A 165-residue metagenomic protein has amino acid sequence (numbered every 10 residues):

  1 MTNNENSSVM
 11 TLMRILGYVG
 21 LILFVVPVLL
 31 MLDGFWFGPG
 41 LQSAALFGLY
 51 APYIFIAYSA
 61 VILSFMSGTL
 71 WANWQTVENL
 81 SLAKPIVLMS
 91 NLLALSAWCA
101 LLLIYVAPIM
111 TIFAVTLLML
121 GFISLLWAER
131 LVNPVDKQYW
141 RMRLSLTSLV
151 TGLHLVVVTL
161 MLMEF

Functional and structural regions predicted by a protein language model:
T2-T76: Selected alpha-helical membrane-embedding segments in polytopic membrane proteins
E5-V9, W74-A83, P134-Y139: Membrane-interface helix-boundary motifs at transmembrane edges
G20-V25, M89-W98, T147, T151: Core segments of transmembrane alpha-helices that mediate helix-helix packing or line hydrophobic substrate/ligand
V25-L32, A97-Y105, T151-F165: Hydrophobic alpha-helical transmembrane segments in multi-pass integral membrane proteins
A72-C99: Helix-adjacent hinge/juxtasegments
L101-S124: Transmembrane helix-loop-helix
M119-V135: Transmembrane alpha-helical segments of integral membrane proteins
R130-F165: Terminal transmembrane helical module of multi-pass membrane proteins
